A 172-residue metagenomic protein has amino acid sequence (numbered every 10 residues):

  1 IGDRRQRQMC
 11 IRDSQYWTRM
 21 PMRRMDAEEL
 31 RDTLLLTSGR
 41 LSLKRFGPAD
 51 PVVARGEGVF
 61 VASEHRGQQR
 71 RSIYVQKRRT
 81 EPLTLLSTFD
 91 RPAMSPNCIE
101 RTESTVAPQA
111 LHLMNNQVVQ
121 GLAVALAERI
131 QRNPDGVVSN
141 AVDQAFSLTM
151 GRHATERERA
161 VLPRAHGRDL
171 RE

Functional and structural regions predicted by a protein language model:
I1, S38, M150: Short glycine-rich loop/turn motifs that provide flexible caps or phosphate-binding loops at active sites
I1-I11: Single conserved hydrophobic/aromatic residue that forms the stacking wall/gate of nucleotide- or nucleobase-binding
Q6, E29, E158-V161: Ca2+-coordinating acidic residues in Ca2+-binding motifs
R12-R78, S87-D90: Polar, glycine-rich mid-to-C-terminal structural blocks that act as macromolecule-binding/assembly scaffolds
V61-R66, R70-E172: Flexible, low-complexity segments enriched for small/polar residues
